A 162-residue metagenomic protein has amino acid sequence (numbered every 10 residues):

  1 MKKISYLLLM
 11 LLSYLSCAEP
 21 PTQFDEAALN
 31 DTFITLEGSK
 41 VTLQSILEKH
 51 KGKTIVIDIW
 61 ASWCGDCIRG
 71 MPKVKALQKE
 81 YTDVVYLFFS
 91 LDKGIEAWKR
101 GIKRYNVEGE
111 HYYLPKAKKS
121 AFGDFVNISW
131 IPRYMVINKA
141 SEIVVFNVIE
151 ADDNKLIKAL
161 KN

Functional and structural regions predicted by a protein language model:
M1-D25: Bacterial Sec-dependent N-terminal signal peptides
C17-K49, G109-E110: N-terminal "domain-start" segment that seeds a small globular fold
A28-L29, I55, I131-P132: Short loop/turn microsegments at loop-to-beta-strand junctions
I46-C64: Short active-site neighborhood of thiol/selenol oxidoreductases, capturing the structured segment around
I57, L87-F89, M135: Conserved hydrophobic packing residues within short motifs/helices of P-loop NTPase cores of ABC-family ATPases
I59-A76: Conserved redox-active cysteine motifs that mediate thiol-disulfide chemistry, especially di-cysteine Cys-X(1-2)-Cys
K79-A121, I128-I131: Conserved segment of the thioredoxin-like fold in thiol-based oxidoreductases
V107, L114-L160: Thiol/disulfide oxidoreductase modules built on the thioredoxin-like
